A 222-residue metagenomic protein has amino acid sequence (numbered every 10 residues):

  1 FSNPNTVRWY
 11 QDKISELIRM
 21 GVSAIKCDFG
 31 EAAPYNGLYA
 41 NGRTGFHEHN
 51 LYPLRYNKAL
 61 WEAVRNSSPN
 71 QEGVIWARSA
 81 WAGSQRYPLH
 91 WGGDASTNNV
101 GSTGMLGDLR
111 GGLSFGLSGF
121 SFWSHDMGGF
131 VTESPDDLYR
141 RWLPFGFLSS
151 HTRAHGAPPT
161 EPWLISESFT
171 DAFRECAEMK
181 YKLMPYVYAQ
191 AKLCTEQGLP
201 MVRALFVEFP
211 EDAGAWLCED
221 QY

Functional and structural regions predicted by a protein language model:
F1-Y222: Catalytic-domain carbohydrate-binding cleft regions of carbohydrate-active enzymes
